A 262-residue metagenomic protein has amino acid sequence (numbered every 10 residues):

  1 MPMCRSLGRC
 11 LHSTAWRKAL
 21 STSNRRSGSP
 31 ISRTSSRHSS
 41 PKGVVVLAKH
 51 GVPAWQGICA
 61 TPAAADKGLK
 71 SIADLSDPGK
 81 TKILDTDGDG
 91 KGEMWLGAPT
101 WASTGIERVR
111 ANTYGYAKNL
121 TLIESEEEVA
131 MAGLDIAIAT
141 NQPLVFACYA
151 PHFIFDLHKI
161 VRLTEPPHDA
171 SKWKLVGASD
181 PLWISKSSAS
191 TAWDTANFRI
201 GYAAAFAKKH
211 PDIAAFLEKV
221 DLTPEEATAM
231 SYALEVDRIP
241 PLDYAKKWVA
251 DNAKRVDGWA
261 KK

Functional and structural regions predicted by a protein language model:
L7-G43, A132-G133, A137, F153-H158: Pocket-flanking alpha-helical
S13, I72, T104, R108 (+5 more regions): Extracytoplasmic/secreted envelope proteins and their assembly/folding machinery, especially bacterial periplasmic
S21-R25, W95-K174: Ligand-binding pocket segment of bilobal, Venus flytrap-like solute-binding proteins
S29, P62-A65, G97-A102, A205: Short coil/turn segments
T34-L47, N141, F155-S187: Ligand-binding "clamshell"
G43-L96: A conserved helix-loop-strand patch within extracytoplasmic ligand-binding domains of the periplasmic binding
Q56-D66, N197-K209: A bilobed periplasmic-binding-protein/Venus flytrap-type ligand-binding module shared by bacterial periplasmic
W193, F206, A214-K262: C-terminal functional modules
